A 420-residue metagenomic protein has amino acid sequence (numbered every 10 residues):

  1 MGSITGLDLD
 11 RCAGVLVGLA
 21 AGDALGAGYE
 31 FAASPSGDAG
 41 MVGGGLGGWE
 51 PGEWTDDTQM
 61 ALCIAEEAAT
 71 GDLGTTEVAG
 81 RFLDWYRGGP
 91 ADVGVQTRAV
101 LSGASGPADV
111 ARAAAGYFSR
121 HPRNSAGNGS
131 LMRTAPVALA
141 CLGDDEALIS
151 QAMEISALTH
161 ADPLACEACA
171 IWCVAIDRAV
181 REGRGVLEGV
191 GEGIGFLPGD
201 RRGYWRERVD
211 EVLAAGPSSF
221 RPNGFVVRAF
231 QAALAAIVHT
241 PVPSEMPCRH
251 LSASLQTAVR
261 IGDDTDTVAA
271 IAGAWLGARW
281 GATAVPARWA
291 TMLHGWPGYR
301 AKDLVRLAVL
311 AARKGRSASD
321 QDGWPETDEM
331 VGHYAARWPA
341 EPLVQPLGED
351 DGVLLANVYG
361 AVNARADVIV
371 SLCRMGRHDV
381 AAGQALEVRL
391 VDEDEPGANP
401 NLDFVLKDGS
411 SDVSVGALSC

Functional and structural regions predicted by a protein language model:
M1-A335: Structured, active/binding-site neighborhoods that engage oxygen-rich ligands
I4-T5, G40, G47, A340-P342 (+1 more regions): A generic local structural motif
T58, C63-I64, A179, A336-A356: Basic/polar, acidic-poor N-terminal "presequence/leader" segments that form or can form short amphipathic helices
E341-S419: Cysteine-based protein phosphatase catalytic domain of the PTP/DSP
